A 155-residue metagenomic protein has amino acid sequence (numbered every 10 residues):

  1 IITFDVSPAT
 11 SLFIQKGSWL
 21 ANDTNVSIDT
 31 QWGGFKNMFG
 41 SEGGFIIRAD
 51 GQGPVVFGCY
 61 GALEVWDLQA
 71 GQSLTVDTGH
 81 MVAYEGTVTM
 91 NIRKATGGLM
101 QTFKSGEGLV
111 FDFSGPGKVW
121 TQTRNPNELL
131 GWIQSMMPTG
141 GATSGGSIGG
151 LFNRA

Functional and structural regions predicted by a protein language model:
I1-A155: Composition-driven recognition of glycine/serine/threonine/acidic- and proline-rich low-complexity segments and repeats
